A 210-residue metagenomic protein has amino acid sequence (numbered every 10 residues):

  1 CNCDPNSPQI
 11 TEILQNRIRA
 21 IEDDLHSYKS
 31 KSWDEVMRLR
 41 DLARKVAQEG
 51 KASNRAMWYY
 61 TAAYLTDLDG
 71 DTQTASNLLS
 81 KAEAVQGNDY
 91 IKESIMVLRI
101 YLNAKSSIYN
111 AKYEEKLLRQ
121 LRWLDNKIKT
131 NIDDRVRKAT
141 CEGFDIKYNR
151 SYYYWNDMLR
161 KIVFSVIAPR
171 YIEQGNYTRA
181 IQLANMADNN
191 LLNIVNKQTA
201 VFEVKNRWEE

Functional and structural regions predicted by a protein language model:
C1-E210: Extracytoplasmic/secretory-pathway proteins
